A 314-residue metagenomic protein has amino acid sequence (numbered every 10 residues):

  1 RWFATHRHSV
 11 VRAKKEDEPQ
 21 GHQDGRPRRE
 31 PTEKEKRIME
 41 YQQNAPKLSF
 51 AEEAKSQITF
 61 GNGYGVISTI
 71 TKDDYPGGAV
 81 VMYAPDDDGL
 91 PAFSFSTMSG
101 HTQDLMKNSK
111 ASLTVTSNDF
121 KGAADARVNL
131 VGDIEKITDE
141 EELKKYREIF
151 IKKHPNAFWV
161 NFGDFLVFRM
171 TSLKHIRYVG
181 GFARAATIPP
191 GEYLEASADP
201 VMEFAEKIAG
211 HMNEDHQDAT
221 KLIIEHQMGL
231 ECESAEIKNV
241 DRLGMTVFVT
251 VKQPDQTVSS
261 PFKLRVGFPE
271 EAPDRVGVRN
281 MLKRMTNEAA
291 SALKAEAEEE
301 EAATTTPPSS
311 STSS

Functional and structural regions predicted by a protein language model:
R1-A4: N-terminal chloroplast transit peptides
H8-S314: Binding-site signature for planar aromatic cofactors or substrates
